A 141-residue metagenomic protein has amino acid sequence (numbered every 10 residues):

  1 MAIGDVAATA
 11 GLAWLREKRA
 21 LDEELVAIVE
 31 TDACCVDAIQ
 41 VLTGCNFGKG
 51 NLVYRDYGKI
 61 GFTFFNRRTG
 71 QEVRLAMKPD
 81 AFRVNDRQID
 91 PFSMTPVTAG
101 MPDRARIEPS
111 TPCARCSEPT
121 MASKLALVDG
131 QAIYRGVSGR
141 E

Functional and structural regions predicted by a protein language model:
A2-E141: Non-transmembrane, aqueous-exposed alpha-helical and coiled segments at domain scale
